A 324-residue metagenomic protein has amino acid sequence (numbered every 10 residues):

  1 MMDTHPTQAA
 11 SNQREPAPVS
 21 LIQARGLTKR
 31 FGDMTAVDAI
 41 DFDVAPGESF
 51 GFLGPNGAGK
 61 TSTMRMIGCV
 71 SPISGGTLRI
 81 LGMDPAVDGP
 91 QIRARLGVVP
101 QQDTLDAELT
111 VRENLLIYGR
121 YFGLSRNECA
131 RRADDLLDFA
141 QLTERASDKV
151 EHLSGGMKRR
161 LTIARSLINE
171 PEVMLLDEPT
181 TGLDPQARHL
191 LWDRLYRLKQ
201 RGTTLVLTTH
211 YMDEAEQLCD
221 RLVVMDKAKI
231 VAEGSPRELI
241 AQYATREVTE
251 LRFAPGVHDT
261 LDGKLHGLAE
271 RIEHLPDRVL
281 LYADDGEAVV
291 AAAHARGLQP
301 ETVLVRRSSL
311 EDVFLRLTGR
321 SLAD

Functional and structural regions predicted by a protein language model:
G76-V87, Q91-I92: Conserved ABC transporter NBD signature motif
L116, R120, N127-R145: Conserved ABC ATPase "signature" region
K149-L153: Conserved ABC ATPase signature
E170: Conserved catalytic motifs of ABC-family nucleotide-binding domains
M174-D177: Catalytic Walker B motif of ABC-type/P-loop ATPase nucleotide-binding domains
W192-D284: ABC transporter nucleotide-binding domain
